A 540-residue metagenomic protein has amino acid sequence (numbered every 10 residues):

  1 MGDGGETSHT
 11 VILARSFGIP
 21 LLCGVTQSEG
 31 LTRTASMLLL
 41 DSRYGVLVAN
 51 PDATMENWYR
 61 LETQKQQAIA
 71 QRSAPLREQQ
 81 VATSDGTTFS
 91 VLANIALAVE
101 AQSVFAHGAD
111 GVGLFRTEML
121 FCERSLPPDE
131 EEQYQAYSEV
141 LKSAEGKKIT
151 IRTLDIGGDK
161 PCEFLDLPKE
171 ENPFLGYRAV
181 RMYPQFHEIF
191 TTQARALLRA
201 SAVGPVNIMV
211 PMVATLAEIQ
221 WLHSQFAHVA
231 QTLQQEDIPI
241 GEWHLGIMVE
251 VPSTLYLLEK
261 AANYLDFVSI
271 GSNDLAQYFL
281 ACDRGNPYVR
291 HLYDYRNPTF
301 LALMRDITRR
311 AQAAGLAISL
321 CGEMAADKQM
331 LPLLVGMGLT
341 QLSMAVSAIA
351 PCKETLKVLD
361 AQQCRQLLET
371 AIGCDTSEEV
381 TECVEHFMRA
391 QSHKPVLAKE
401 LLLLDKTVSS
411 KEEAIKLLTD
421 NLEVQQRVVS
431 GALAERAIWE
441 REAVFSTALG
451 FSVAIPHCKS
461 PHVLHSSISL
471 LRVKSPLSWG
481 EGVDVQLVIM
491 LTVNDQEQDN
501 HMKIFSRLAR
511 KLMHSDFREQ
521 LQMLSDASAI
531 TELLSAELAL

Functional and structural regions predicted by a protein language model:
M1-A109: Acidic, glycine-rich flexible loop/linker segments
G2-G4, V25, D41-R43, N50-D52 (+10 more regions): Fold-independent oxyanion-binding glycine-rich loops and adjacent beta-strand/coil segments at enzyme active sites
S8-H9, Q312, H457, H501: Histidine-centered active-site/metal-ligand motif
L38, A214, V493-E497: A generic structural motif
A70-S392: Conserved alpha/beta-domain cores
E382-L540: Cytosolic covalent-transfer regions centered on His/Cys nucleophiles that carry phosphoryl or persulfide groups
